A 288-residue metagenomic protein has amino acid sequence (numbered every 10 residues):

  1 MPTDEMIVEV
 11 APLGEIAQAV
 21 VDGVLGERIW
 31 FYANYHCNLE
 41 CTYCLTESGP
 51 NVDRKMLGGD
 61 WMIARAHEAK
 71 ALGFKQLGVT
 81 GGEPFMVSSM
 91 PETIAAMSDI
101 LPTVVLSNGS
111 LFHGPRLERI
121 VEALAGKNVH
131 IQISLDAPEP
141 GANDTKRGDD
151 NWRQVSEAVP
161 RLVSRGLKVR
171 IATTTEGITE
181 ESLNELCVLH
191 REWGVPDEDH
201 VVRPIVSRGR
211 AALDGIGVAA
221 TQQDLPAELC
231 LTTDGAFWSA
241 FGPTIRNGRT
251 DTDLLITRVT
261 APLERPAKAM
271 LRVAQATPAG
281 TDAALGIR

Functional and structural regions predicted by a protein language model:
M1-E5, A17-G23, L263, A279 (+2 more regions): Intrinsic disorder/low-complexity detector
D4-G81, F85-D99, P115: Conserved alpha-helical substructure of the radical SAM core
L45, R147, F241: Short, flexible helix/strand-to-coil boundary loops that buttress conserved ligand/catalytic motifs in alpha/beta
N51-A64, P84-L124, L135-A142, G148-Q154 (+1 more regions): Canonical radical SAM enzyme core domain
A66, V121, V159, C187 (+1 more regions): Short glycine-/small-residue-rich flexible loop motifs, especially phosphate/cofactor-binding loops
L72-L77, I100, V104, N128-L135 (+1 more regions): Conserved C-terminal portion of the radical SAM core fold that forms the substrate/S-adenosylmethionine-binding
A123-H130, Q154-S156, V218-E228: A polyampholytic, Gly/Pro-enriched intrinsically disordered region
S207-R288: Accessory C-terminal segments flanking Radical SAM cores
